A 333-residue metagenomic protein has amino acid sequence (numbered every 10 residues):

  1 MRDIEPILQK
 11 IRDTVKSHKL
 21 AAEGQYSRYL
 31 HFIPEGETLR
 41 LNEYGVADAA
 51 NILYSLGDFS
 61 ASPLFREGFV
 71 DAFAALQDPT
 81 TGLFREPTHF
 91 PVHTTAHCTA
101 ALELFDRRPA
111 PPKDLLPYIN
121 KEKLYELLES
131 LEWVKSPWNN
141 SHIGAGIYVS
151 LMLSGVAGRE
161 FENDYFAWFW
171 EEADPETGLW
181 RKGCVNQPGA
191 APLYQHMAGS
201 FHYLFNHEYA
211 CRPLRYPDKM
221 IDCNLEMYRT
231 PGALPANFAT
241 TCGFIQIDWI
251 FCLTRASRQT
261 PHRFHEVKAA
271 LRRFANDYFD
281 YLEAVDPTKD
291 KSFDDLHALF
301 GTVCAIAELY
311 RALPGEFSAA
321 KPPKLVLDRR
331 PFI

Functional and structural regions predicted by a protein language model:
M1-A75, F90, H97-H142, I147-G155 (+3 more regions): Terminal, non-catalytic domain-edge segments
E23-Y26, L30-F32, T81-G82, T177-L179 (+1 more regions): Detector for glycine-centered tight turns/loop "hinges" at secondary-structure junctions
L76-V92: Cofactor- and metal-binding active-site motifs of prokaryotic enzymes that mediate redox/radical or nucleophilic
K135-H202: Loop-centered beta-sheet repeat module
A173-F238: Aromatic-anchored, glycine/proline-accented short structural segments that stabilize local strand-turns or short
